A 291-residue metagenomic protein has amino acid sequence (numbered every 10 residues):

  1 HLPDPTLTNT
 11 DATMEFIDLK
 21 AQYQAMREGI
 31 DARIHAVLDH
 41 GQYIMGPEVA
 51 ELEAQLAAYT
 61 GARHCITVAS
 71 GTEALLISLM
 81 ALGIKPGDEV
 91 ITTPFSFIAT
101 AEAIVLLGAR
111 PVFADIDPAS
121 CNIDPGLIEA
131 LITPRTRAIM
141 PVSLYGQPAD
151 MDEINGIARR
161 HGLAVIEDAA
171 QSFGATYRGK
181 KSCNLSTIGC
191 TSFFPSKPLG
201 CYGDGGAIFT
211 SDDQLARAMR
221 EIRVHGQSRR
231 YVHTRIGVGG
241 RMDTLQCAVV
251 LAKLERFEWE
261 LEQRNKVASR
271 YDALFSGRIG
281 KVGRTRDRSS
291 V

Functional and structural regions predicted by a protein language model:
H1-Q42, P47: N-terminal "arm"/small-domain region of PLP-dependent enzymes with the aminotransferase-like
P3-D11, K20, V49-Q55, Y59-R63 (+6 more regions): PLP-dependent aminotransferase class I/II
D31, H35, E53-A57, L76 (+8 more regions): Solvent-exposed, non-membrane alpha-helical residues enriched in polar/charged side chains
H40-E89, E102-L107, F113-D115, K180: Phosphate-binding glycine-rich loop
M80-A169, T176: PLP-dependent aminotransferase-like
A103-I104, I157, K181, P198 (+1 more regions): Hydrophobic/aromatic ligand-binding patch that stacks against planar heteroaromatic rings of cofactors or nucleotides
E167-G200, R229-T234: Conserved active-site segment immediately N-terminal to the catalytic lysine that forms the internal aldimine
